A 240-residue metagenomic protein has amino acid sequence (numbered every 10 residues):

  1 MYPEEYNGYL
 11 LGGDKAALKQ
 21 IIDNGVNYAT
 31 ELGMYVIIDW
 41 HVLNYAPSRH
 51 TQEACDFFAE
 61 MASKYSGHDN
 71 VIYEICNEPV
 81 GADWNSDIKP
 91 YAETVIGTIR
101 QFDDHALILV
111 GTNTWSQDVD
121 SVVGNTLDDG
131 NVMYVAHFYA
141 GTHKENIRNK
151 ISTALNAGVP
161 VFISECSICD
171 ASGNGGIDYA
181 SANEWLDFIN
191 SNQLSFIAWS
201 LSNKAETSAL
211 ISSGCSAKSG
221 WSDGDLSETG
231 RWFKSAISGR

Functional and structural regions predicted by a protein language model:
M1-E31: Active-site-adjacent substrate/metal-binding segments within catalytic domains of carbohydrate-active enzymes
M1-P3, I37-I38, F162-I163: Well-ordered alpha-helical segments within folded domains of soluble proteins
Y2, H41-V42, S167, S202: Residue-level "edge-of-site" marker
E5-G8, N44-A46, G81-A82, D170-S172: Short, solvent-exposed loop/turn segments at secondary-structure junctions
Y6-L11, P47-E53, S121: Metal-dependent catalytic neighborhoods of phosphoester/phosphodiester hydrolases
I22-R49: N-terminal/domain-start segments enriched in small and hydrophobic, helix-friendly residues, covering either
L32-Y35, T51-I72, C76-S195, W199-K204 (+1 more regions): Extracellular glycoside hydrolase catalytic/binding regions
